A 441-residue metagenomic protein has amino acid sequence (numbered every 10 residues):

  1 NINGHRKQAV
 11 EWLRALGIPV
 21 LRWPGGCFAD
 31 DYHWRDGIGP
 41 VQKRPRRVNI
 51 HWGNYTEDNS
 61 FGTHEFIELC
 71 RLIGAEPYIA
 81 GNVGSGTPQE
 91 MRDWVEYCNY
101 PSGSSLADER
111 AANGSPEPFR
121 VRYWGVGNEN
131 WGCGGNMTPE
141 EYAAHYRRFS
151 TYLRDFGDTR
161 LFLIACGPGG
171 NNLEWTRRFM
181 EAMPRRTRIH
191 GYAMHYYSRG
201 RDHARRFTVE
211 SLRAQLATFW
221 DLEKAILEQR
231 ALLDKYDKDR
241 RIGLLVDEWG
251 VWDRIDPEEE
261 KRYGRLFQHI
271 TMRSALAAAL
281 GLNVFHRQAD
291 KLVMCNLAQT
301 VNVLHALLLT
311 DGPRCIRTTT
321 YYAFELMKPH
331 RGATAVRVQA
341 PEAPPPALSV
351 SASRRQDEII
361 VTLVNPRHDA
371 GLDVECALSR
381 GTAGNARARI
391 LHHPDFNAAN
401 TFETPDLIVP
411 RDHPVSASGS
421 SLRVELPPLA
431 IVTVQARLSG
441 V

Functional and structural regions predicted by a protein language model:
N1-R177, E181-G191, F219-E223, L227-I255 (+1 more regions): Non-catalytic accessory regions flanking glycosidase/transglycosidase catalytic cores in CAZymes
M194: Histidine-centered catalytic micro-motifs
Y197-A214: Active-site His/acidic residue clusters
